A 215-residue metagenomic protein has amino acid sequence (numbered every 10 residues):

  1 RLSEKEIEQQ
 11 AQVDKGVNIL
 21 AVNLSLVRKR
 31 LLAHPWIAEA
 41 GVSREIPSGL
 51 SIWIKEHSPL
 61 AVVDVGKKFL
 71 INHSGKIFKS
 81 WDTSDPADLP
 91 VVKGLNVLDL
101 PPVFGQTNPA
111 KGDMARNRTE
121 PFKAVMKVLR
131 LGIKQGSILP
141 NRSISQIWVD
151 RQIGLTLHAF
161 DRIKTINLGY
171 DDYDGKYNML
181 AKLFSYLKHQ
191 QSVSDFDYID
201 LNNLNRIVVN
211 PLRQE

Functional and structural regions predicted by a protein language model:
R1-E6: Short extracytoplasmic/periplasmic juxtamembrane "stem" segments immediately C-terminal to an N-terminal membrane anchor
Q9-Q10, G16-N18, S25-K29, A33 (+1 more regions): Charged, solvent-exposed interaction patches on well-folded alpha/beta domains that mediate macromolecular contacts
